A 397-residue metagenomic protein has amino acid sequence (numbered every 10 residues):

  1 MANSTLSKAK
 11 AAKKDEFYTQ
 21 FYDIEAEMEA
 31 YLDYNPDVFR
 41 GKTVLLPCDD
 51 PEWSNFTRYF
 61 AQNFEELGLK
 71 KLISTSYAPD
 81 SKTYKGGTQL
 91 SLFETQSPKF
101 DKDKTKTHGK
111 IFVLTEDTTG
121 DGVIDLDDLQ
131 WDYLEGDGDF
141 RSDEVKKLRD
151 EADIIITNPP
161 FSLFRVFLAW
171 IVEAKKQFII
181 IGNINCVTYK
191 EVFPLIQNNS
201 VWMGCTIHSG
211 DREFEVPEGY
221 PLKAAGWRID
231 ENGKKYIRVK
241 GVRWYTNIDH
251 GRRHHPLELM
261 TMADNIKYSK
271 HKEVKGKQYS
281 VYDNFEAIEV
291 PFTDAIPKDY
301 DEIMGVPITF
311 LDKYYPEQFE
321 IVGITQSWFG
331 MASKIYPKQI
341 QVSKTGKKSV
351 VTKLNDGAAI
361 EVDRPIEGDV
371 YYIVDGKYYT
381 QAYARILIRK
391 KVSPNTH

Functional and structural regions predicted by a protein language model:
M1-H397: Class I S-adenosyl-L-methionine-dependent methyltransferase catalytic core
